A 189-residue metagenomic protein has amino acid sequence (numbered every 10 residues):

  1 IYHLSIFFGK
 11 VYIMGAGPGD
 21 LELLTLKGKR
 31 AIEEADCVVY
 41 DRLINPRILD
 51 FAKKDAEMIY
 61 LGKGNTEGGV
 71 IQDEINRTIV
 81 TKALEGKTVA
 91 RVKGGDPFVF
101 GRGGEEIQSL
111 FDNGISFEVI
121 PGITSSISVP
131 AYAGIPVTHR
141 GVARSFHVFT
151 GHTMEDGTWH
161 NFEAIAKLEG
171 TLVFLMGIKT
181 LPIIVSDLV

Functional and structural regions predicted by a protein language model:
I1-A16, L21, L26-I123: Class I S-adenosyl-L-methionine
I1-L4, G9-I13, L84-V89, S145 (+1 more regions): A contiguous loop/helix-start segment that scaffolds small-molecule binding in enzyme catalytic cores
P18, I44, H152-T153, I178: A broadly conserved detector of short glycine/acidic/proline-rich loop/turn motifs that flank catalytic sites and bind
E34, R47, T78-T81, S109 (+4 more regions): Alpha-helical scaffold segments in soluble metabolic enzymes
A52-K53, Q72-D73, P130-G134, T150-G151 (+1 more regions): Short secondary-structure transition/capping segments
D96-L168: Class I SAM-dependent methyltransferase SAM-binding "motif I" and its flanking Rossmann-like core
